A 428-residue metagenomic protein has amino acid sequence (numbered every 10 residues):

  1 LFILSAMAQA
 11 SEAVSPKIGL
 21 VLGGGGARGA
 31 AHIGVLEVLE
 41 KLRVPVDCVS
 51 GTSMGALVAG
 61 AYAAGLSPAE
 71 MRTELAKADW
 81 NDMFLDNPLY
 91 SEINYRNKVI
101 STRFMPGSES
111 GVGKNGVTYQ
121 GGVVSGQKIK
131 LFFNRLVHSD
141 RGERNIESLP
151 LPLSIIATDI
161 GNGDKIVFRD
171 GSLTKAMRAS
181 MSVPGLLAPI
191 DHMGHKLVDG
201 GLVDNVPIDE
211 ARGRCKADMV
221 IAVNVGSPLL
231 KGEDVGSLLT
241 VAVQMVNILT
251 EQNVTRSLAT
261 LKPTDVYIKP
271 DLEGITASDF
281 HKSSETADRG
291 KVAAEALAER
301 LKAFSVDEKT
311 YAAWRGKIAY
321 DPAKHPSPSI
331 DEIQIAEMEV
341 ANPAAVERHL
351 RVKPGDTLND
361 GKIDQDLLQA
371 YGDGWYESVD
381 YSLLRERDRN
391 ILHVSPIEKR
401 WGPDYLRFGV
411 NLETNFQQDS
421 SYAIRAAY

Functional and structural regions predicted by a protein language model:
L1-S5: Bacterial N-terminal signal peptides
A8-T52, G60-V379, L384, K399-R400: Patatin-like phospholipase
G361, D366, S378-Y428: Gram-negative/organellar outer-membrane beta-barrel architecture
